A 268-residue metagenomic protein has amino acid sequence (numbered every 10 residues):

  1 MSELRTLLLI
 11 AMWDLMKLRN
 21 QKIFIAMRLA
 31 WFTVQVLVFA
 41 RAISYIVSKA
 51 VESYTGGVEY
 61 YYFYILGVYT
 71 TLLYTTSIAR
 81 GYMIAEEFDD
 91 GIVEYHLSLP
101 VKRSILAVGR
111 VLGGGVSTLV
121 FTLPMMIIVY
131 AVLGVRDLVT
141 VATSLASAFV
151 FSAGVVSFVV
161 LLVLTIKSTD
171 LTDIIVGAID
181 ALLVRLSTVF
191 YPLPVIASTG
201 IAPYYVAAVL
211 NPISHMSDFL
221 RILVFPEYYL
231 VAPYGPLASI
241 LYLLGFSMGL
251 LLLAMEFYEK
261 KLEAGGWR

Functional and structural regions predicted by a protein language model:
M1-F32, K261-W267: Aromatic- and glycine-rich beta-strand/loop motifs that create alpha-glucan
R5-M12, Y191-I240: Short hydrophobic, aromatic-rich alpha-helical segments embedded in or entering the lipid bilayer of multi-pass
N20-S48, Y61-T76, F121-T122, A178-R185 (+1 more regions): Hydrophobic alpha-helical transmembrane segments of multi-pass membrane transport/permease proteins
I43-S44, L162-L210: Transmembrane helix segments
I46, V224-L230, L237-R268: Junction motif at the cytosolic side of a transmembrane helix
E52-E86, A146-L164, L252-M255: Hydrophobic alpha-helical transmembrane segments of membrane proteins
Y60-V132: Hydrophobic alpha-helical transmembrane segments of multi-pass membrane transport proteins
R103-G177, A181-L182, Y234-M255: Alpha-helical transmembrane segments and their short interhelical loops
